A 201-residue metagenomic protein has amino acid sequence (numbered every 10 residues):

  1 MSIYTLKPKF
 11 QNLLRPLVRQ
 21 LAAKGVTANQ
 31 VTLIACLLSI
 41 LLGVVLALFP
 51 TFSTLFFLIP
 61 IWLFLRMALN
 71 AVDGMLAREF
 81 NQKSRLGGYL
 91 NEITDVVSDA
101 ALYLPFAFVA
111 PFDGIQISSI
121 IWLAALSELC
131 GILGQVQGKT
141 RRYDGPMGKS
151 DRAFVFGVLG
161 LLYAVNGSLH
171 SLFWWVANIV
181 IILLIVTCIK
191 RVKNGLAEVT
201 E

Functional and structural regions predicted by a protein language model:
M1-I61, A101-E201: Hydrophobic alpha-helical transmembrane segments
L48-F80: A glycine-rich, hydrophobic loop/mini-helix early in the fold
R66, G87, D144: Catalytic tyrosine of NAD(P)H-dependent dehydrogenase/reductases that use a Tyr as the general acid/base
A68-L76, Y89-V97, L129, L133 (+2 more regions): Active-site His/Glu-centered metal-binding helix of metallohydrolases
M75-Q116: Basic, amphipathic juxtamembrane/active-site segments that coordinate anionic phosphate or diphosphate groups
